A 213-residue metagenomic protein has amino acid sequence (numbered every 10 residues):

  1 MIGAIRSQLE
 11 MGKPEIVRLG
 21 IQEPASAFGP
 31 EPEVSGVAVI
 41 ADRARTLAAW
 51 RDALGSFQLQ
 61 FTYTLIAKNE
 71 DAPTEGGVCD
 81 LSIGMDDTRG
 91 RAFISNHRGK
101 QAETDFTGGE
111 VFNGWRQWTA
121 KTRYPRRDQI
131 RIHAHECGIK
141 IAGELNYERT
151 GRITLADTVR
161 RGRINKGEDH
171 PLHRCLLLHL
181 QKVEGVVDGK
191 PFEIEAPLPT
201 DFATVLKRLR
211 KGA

Functional and structural regions predicted by a protein language model:
M1-A213: RNA pseudouridine synthases
